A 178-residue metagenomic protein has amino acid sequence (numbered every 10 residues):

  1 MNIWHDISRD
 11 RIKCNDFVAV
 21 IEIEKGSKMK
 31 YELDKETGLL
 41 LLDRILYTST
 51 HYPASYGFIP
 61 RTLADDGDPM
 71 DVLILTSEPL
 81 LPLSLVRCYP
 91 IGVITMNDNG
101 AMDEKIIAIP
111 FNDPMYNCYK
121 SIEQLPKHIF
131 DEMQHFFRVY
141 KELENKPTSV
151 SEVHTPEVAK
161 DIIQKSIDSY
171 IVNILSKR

Functional and structural regions predicted by a protein language model:
M1-R178: Hydrophobic N-terminal alpha-helices or hydrophobic patches in metabolic proteins across all domains of life
